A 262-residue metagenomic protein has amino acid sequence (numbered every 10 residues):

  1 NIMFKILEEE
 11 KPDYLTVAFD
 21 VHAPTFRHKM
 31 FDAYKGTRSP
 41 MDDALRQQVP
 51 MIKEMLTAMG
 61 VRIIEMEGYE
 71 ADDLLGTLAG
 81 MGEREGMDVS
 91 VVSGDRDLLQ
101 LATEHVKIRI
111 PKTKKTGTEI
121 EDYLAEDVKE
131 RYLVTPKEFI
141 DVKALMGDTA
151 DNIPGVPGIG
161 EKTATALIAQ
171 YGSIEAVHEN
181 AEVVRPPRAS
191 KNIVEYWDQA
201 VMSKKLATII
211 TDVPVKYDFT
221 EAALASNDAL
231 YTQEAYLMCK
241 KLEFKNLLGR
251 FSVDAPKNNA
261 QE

Functional and structural regions predicted by a protein language model:
N1-V92, R96-D122, Q199-K216, A222-A229: Noncatalytic, basic helical substrate-engagement surface that gates or grips nucleic-acid strands
P12-T16, V61, R84, E104-K107 (+1 more regions): Non-catalytic nucleic-acid-binding/docking modules located in mid-to-C-terminal regions of nucleic-acid enzymes
